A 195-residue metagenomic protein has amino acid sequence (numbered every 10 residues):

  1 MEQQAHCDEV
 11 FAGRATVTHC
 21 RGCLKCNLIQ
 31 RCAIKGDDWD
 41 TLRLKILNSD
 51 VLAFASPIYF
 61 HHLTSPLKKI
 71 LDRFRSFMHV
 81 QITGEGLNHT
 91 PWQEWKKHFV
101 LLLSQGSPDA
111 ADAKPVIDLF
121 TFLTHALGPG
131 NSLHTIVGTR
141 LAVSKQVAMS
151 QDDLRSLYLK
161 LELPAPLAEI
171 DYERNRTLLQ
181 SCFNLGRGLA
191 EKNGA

Functional and structural regions predicted by a protein language model:
M1-H79, T83-G86, R155-A195: N-terminal beta1-alpha1-beta2 submodule of the flavodoxin-like/Rossmannoid cofactor-binding fold
C7-E9, S132-T135: Conserved beta-strand scaffold positions in the cores of enzyme catalytic domains, especially in NTP/NDP-utilizing
Y59-H61, S107-D109, L141-A142: Short, catalytically relevant binding-site loops at active-site mouths
S65, A111-P115, Q146-V147: A short secondary-structure junction signal
Q81-H134: Short, glycine-/small-residue-rich phosphate/pyrophosphate-handling segment
L133-K145: Beta-strand-loop-alpha "switch" segments that mediate conformational coupling across diverse proteins
S144-V147, R174: C-terminal beta-strand edge segments of enzyme domains
A148-S156: Short, surface-exposed amphipathic charged segments that create phosphate/polyanion-binding patches used for binding
